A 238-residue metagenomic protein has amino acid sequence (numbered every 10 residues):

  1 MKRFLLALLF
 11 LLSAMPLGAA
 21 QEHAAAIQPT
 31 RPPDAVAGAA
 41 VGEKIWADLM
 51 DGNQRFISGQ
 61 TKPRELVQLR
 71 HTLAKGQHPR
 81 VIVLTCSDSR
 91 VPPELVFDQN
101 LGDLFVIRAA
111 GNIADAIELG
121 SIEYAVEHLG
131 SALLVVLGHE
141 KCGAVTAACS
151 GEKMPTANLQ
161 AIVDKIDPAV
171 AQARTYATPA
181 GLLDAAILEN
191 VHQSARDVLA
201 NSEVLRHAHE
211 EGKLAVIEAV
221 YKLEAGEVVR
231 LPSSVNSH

Functional and structural regions predicted by a protein language model:
M1-F4: Positively charged n-region of N-terminal signal peptides that target proteins for export
L6-P16: Bacterial N-terminal signal peptides
A20-H78, L101-G102, G111-L129, T146-H238: Divalent-metal-activated hydrolytic enzyme cores
T85-R90, A110-I113, H139-E140: Short glycine-enriched loops at secondary-structure junctions
R90-I107: Catalytic core of membrane glycerolipid acyltransferases/transacylases, capturing the structured, soluble-facing
A132-L133: Well-ordered alpha/beta subsegment
V136: Conserved functional hotspot residues or short segments at active or partner-binding sites across diverse domains
